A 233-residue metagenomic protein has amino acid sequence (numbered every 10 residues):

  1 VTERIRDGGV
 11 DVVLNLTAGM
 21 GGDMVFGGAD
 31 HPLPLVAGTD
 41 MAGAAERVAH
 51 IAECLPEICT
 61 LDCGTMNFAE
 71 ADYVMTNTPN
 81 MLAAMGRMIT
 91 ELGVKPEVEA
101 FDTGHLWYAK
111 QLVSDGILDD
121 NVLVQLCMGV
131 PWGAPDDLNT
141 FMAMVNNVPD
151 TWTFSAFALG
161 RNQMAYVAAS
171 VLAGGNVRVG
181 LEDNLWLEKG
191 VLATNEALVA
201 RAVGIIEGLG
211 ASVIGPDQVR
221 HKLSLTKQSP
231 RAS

Functional and structural regions predicted by a protein language model:
V1-M20, L82-E91, A143-T151, E196-G210: Alpha-helix-loop-beta-strand connector modules within alpha/beta enzyme cores
V1-V74: Active-site beta->alpha loop and helix N-cap motifs at the rims of alpha/beta catalytic domains
D11, K95, L118-D119, S212 (+1 more regions): Short coil/loop linkers at secondary-structure junctions
G19-G21, T65, T103, N184 (+1 more regions): Conserved beta-strand edge residues that scaffold enzyme active sites
G19-H31, N67-E70, Y108, G129-G133 (+2 more regions): Flexible glycine/acidic-rich beta-alpha junction loops that bind and position SAM and/or redox cofactors in anaerobic
D40-A44, T78, D137, G215: General structural signal for secondary-structure boundaries
I58-E182, L192-A193, A197: Catalytic alpha/beta core domains of metabolic enzymes, predominantly
M142, N146, A168-S233: Structured C-terminal cap/extension of enzyme domains
